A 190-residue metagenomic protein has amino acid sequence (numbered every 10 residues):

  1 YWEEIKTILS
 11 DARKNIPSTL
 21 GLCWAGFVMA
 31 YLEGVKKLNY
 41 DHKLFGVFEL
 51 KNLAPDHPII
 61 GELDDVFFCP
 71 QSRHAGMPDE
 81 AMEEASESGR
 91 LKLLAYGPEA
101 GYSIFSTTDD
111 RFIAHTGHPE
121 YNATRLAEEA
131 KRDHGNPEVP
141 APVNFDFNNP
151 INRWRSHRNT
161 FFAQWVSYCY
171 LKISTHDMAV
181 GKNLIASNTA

Functional and structural regions predicted by a protein language model:
Y1-A54: Cysteine-nucleophile active-site neighborhood
F45-V47, N52-A190: Amide-donor transfer/coupling interface in amidating biosynthetic enzymes
